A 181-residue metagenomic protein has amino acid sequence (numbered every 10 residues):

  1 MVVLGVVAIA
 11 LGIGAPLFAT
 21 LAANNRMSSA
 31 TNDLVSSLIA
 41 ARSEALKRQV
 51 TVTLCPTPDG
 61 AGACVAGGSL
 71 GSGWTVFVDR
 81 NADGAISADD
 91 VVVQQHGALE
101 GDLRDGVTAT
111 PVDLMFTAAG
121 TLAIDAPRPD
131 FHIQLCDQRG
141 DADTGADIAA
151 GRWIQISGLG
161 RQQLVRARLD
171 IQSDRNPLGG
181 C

Functional and structural regions predicted by a protein language model:
M1, I9-I39, S43, K47 (+1 more regions): N-terminal helix-rich module
